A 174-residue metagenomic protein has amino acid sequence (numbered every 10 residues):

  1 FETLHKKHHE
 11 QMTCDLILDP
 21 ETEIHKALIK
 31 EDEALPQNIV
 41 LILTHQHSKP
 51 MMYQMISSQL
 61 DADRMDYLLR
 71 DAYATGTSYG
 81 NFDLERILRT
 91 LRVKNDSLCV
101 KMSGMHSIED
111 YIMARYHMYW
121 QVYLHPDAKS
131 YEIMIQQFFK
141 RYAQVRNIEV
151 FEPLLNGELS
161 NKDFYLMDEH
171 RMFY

Functional and structural regions predicted by a protein language model:
E2-Y174: Histidine-centered, transition-metal-coordinating active-site segments
